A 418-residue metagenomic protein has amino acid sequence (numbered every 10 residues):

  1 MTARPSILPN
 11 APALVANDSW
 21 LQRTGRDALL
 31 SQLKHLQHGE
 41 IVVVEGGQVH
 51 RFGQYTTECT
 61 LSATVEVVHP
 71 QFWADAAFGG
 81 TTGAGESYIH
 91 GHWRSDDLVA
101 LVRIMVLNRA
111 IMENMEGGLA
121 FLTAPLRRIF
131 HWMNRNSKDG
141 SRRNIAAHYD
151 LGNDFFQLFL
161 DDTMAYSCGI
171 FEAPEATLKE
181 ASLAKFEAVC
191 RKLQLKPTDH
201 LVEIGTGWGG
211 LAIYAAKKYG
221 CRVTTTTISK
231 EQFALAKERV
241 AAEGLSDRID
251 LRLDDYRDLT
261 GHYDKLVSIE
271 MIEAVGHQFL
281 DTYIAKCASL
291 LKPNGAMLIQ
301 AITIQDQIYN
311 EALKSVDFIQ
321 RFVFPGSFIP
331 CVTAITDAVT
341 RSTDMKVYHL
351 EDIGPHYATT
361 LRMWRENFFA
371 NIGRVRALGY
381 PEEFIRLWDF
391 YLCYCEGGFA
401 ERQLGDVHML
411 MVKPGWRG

Functional and structural regions predicted by a protein language model:
M1-S182, A188: Feature captures hydrophobic
P197-G207: Conserved class I S-adenosyl-L-methionine
W208-G220: Conserved SAM-binding loop of SAM-dependent methyltransferases across substrates and taxa, primarily the Class I
A236-K237: Conserved SAM-binding loop
R257-L266: A short acidic, Gly/Pro-enriched loop at the edge of an enzyme's catalytic core that lines a small-molecule cofactor
D281-P293: A short glycine-rich, Lys/Arg-flanked "PGG" loop and its adjoining helix->strand segment in the class I
N294-I302: Conserved beta-strand signature within the Rossmann-like core of class I S-adenosyl-L-methionine
T303-G418: Substrate-binding/catalytic lobe of Class I Rossmann-like enzymes that use SAM or dcSAM, i.e., the mid-to-C-terminal
